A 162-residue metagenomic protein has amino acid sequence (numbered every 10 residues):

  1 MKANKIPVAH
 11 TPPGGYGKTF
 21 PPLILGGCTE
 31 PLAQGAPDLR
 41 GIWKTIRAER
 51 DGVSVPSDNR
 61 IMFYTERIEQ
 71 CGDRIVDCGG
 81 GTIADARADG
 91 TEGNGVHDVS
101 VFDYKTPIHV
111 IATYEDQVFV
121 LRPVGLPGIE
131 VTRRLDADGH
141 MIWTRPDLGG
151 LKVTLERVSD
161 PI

Functional and structural regions predicted by a protein language model:
M1-E66, T154-I162: Amphipathic/hydrophobic helical signal segments and adjacent flexible N-terminal regions that mediate secretion
W43, R47-E49, G79-G81, P123-G125 (+2 more regions): A mature extracytoplasmic/lumenal domain signature
S54-K105, R145: N-terminal glycine/threonine-rich, aromatic-flanked beta-hairpin/loop signature
M62-E66, I83-A84, I108-V110, I129-R133 (+1 more regions): A structural detector for short beta-strand units
D73-V76, F119-V120, G139-I142: Hydrophobic residues embedded in beta-strands of well-ordered beta-sheets
A88-N94, D116, L135-G139, R157-P161: A short, sequence-level motif marking secondary-structure junctions
T106-T132, D136-A137: Acidic, glycine-rich flexible loop segments
H140-G150: Short, exposed beta-strand-loop hairpins at the edges of beta-sheets in extracellular/periplasmic proteins
